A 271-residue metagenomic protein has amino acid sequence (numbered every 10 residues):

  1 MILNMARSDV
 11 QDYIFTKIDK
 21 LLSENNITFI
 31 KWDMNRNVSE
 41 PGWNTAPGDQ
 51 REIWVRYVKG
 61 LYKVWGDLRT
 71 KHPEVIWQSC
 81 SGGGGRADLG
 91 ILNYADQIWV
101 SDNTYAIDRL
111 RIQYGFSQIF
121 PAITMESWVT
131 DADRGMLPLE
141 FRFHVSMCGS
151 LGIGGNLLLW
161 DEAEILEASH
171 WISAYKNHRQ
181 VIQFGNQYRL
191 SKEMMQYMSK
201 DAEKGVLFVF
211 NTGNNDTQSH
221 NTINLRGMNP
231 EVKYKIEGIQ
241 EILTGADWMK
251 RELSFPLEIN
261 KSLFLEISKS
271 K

Functional and structural regions predicted by a protein language model:
M1-E140, H144, S150, G155 (+1 more regions): Active-site neighborhood of glycoside hydrolase catalytic domains
M1-M5, Q50, K192-Y197, L243-G245: Short intrinsically disordered, low-complexity coil segments enriched in acidic
N35-V38, G85, A163, N224-Y234: Active/binding-pocket-proximal capping segment
Q78, L207-V209, K235-E237: Conserved active-site loop/cleft motifs that coordinate metal ions or position small ligands
F143-Q187: Catalytic cores of secreted or luminal carbohydrate-active enzymes
S146, L207, L265-S268: Well-ordered beta-strand positions enriched in small/hydrophobic/aromatic, beta-favoring residues
S191-N229: Carbohydrate-binding surface patches
G213-K271: C-terminal beta-sandwich/jelly-roll accessory domains of carbohydrate-active enzymes
